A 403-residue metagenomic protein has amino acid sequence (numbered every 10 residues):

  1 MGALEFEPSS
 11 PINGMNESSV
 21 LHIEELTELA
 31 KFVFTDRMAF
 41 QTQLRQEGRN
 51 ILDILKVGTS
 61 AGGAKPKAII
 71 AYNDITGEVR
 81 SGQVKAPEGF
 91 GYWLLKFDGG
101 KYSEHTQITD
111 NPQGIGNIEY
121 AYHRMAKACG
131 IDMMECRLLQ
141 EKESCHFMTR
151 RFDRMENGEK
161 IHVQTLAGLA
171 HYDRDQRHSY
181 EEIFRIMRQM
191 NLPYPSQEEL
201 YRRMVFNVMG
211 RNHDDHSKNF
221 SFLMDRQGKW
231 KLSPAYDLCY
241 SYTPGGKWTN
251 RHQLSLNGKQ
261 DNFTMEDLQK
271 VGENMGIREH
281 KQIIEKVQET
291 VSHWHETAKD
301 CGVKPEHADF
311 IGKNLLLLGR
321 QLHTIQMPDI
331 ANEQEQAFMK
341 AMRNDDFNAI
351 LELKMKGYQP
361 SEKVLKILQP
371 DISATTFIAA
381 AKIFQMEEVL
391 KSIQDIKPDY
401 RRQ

Functional and structural regions predicted by a protein language model:
M1-S217, S221-D329: Phosphate/dinucleotide-binding and metal-coordinating scaffold of catalytic cores in nucleotide-dependent enzymes
M327-I330, Q336-N344, L353, I372-A374 (+3 more regions): Non-Sec secretion/translocation targeting segments of pathogen effectors
A349-I350: Ankyrin repeat structural motif
P360-S361: Ankyrin repeat arrays, specifically the small/polar loop and inter-repeat linker segments at the C-terminal end of each
L365-L368: Extracellular beta-rich repeat passengers
